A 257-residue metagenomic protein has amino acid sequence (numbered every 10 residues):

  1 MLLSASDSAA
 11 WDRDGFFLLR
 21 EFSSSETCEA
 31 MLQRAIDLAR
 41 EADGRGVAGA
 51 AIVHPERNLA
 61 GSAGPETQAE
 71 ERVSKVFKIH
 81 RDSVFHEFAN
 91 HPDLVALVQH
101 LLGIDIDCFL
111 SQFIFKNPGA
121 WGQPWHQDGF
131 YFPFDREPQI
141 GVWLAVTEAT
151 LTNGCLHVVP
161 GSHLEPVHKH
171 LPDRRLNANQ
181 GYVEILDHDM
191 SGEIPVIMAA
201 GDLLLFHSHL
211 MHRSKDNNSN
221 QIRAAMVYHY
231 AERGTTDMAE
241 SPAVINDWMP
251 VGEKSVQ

Functional and structural regions predicted by a protein language model:
M1-R13, R20-W125, Y131-F134, L171 (+2 more regions): Non-heme Fe(II)-dependent double-stranded beta-helix
A39, V159, Q180, E232-Q257: Double-stranded beta-helix
W121-Q127, R136, T152-V158, V167-L171 (+1 more regions): A short secondary-structure junction signal
G129-W143: Acidic, His- and aromatic-enriched active-site or binding-groove loops in soluble protein domains that engage sugars
V142, F206, M211-S219: Short beta-strand His + acidic residue motifs that chelate non-heme Fe in jelly-roll/DSBH and cupin folds
V142-L144, Q221-T235: A short hydrophobic beta-strand segment most commonly corresponding to one strand of the jelly-roll/cupin
A149-M211, T235, E253-K254: Double-stranded beta-helix
